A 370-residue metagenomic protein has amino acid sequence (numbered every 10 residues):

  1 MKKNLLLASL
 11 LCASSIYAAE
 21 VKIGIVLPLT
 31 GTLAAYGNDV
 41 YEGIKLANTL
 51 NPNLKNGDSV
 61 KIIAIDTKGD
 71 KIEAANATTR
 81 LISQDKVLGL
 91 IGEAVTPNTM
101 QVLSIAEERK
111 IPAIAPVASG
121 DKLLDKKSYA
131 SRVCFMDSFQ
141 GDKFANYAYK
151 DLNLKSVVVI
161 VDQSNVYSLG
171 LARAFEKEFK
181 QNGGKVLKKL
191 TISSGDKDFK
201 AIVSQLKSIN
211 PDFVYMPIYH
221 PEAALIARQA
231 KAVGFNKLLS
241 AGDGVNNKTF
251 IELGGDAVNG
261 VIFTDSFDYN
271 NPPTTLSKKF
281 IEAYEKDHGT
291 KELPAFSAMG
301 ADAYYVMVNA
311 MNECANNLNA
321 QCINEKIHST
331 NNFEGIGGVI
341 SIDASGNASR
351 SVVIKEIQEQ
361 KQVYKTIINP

Functional and structural regions predicted by a protein language model:
G24-G43, I65-I72, A94-P97, I160-L169 (+2 more regions): Extracytoplasmic "Venus flytrap"
I25, L81-A94, I114-P116, V158-V161 (+4 more regions): Periplasmic-binding protein-like
L29, A130-T191, F213, G289: An alpha-beta-alpha
A35-E42, L50-L124, I192-F199, H220-A224 (+1 more regions): Beta-alpha junction/loop-to-helix N-cap segments that form part of ligand/metal-binding clefts
A74, V133-V157, L169-L171, D198-K200 (+4 more regions): Hydrophobic alpha-helical segments within soluble ligand-binding/sensing domains
A106, L171-T264: Extracellular/periplasmic bilobed ligand-binding domains
A227-A301, N312, L318, I357-N369: Extracellular/periplasmic periplasmic-binding protein-like sensory domains
K286-A298, V308-K361: Segments of small-molecule ligand-sensing domains
